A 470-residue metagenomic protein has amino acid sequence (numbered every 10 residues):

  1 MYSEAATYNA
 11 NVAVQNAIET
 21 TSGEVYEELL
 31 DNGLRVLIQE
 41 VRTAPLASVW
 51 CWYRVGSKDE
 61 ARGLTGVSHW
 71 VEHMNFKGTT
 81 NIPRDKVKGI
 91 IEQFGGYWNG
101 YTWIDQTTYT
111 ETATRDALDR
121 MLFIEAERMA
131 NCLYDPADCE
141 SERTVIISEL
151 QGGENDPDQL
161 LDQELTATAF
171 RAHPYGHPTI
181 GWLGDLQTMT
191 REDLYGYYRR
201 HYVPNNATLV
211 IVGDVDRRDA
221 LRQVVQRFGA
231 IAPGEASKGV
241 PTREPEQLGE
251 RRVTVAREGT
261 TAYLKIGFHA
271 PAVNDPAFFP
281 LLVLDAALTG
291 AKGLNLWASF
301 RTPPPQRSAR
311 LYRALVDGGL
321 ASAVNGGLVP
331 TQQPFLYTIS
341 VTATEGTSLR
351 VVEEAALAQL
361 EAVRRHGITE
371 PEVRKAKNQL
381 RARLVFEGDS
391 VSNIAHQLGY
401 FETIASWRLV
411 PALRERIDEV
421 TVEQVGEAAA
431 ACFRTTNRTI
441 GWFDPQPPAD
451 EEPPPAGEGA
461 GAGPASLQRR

Functional and structural regions predicted by a protein language model:
M1-D59, N81-D116, G152-N206, A230-D275 (+8 more regions): Non-catalytic beta-strand/loop surface segments
T65-T79: Active-site SXXK
T102, M121-E125, E140: Divalent-metal coordination cores built from histidine and acidic residues
A126-P136, R227-E235, L357-I368: A common structural junction motif
D214: Carbohydrate-associated surface elements
G399-A412, I417: C-terminal, helix-dominated tail/subdomain
